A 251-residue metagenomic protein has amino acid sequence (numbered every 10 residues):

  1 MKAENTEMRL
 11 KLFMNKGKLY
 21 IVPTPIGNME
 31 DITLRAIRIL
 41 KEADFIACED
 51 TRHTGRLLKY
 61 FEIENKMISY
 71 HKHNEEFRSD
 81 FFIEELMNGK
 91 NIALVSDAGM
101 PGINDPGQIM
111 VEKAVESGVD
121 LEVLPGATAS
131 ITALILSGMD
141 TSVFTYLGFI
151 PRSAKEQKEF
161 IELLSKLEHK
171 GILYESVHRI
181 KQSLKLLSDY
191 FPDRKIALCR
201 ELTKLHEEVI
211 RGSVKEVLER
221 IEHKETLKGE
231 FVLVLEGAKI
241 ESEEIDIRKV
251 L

Functional and structural regions predicted by a protein language model:
T6-K72: Glycine-rich, flexible N-terminal cofactor/catalytic loop recognition
K16, K170, Y174-L251: A contiguous loop/helix-start segment that scaffolds small-molecule binding in enzyme catalytic cores
K18-L19, G89-A93, K170: Loop/turn-to-beta-strand initiation segments
L40-I46, V119-L121, K170-G171: Short active-site oxyanion
Y70-E76, I150-S153: Conserved helicase motor
S79-T128: Glycine/small-residue-rich loop that forms an oxyanion/phosphate-binding "nest" at active or ligand-binding sites
M110-L167: Class I SAM-dependent methyltransferase SAM-binding "motif I" and its flanking Rossmann-like core
